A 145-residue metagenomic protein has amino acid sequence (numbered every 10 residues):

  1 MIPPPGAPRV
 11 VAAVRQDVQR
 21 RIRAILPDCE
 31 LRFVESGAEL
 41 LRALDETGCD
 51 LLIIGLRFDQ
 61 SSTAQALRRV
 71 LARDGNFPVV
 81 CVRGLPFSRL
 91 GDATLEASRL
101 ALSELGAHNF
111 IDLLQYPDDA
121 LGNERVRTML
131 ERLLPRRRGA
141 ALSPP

Functional and structural regions predicted by a protein language model:
M1-L26, E30, Y116-P145: Non-catalytic signal-transmission and effector/linker regions of two-component phosphorelay proteins
I2, V11-Q19, C49-R57, R89-N109: Conserved N-terminal glycine/acidic-rich loop preference
A12-D17, E35, I54-F58, V82-G84 (+1 more regions): Structural motif
R21-I25, A43, A101: Alpha-helical interaction/dimerization surfaces of two-component signaling modules
L26-P27, G75, L105-G106: Short, structured coil segments at secondary-structure junctions
V34-L51, G55, D59: Acidic, metal-coordinating helix/loop segments flanking the phosphotransfer/catalytic sites of two-component signaling
E35, L85-G139: Output/docking surface of receiver
L51-N76, V82-E96: Conserved phosphotransfer microenvironments
